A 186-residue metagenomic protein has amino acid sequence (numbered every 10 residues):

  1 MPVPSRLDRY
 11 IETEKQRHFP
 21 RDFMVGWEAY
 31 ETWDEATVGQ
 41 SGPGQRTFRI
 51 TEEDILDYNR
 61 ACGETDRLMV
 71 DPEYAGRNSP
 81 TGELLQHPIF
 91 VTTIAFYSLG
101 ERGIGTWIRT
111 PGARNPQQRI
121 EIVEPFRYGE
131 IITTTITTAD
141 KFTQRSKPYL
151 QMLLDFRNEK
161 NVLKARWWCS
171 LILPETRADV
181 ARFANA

Functional and structural regions predicted by a protein language model:
M1-W33, I122-A186: HotDog/MaoC-like acyl-thioester-processing domains
P2-Q117, R182-A186: Hot-dog-fold acyl-thioester-processing enzymes
